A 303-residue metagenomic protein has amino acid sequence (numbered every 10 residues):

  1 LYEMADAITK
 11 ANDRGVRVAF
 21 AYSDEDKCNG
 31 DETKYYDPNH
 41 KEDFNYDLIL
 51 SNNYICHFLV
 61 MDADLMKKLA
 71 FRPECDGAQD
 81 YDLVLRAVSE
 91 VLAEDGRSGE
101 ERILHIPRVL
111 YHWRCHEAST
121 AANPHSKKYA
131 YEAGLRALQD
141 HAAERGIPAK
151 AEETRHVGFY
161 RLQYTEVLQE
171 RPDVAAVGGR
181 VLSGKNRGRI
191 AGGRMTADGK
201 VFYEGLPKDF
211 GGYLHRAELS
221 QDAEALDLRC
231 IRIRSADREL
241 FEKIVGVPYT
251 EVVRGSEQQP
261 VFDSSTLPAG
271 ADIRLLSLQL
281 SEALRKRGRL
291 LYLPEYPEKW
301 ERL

Functional and structural regions predicted by a protein language model:
L1, L226-L228, L275: C-terminal non-catalytic scaffold/interaction domains in large multidomain proteins
Y2-Y36, D64, E100-E101, C115-H116 (+2 more regions): Conserved donor NDP-sugar-binding/catalytic core segment of glycosyltransferases
E3-D13, F20, K27-N29, P38-P107: Cyclic-dinucleotide signaling modules
C28, Y35-L65, C75-D76, G188 (+2 more regions): A recurrent flexible, glycine/aromatic-enriched loop bordering the glycosyltransferase active site that acts as
H40-K41, A118-E170, R180, T196 (+2 more regions): Non-catalytic membrane-proximal stalk/linker segments that position and tether the catalytic domains
P73, P124-K128, V174, G270: Hydrophobic alpha-helical scaffolding
R86-T120, Y129, L135-R155, G246-K299: Catalytic donor-sugar/metal-binding loop of nucleotide-sugar-dependent glycosyltransferases
